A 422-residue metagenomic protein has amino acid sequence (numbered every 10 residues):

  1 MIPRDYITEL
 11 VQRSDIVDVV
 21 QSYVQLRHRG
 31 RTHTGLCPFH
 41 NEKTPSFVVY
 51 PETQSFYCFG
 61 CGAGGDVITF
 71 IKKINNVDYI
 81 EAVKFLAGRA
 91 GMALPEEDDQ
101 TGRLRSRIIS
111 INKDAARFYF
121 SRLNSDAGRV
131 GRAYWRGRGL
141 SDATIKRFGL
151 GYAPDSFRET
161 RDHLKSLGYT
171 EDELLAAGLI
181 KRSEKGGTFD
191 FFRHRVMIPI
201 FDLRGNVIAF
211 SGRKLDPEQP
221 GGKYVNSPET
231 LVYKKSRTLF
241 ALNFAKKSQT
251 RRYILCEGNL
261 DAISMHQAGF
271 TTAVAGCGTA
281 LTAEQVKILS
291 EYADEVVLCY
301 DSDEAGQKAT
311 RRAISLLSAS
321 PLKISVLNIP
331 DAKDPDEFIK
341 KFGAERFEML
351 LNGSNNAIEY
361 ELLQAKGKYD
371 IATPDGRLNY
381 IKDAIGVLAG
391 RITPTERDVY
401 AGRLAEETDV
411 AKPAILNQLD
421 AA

Functional and structural regions predicted by a protein language model:
M1-D99, D155, F342, E406: N-terminal structured subdomain of primase-like DNA metabolism proteins
I2, S14, R29, T101-R107 (+4 more regions): Phosphate-handling DNA/RNA-contact segment within nucleic-acid enzymes
R4, D202-L203, A245-Y253, T282-V296 (+1 more regions): A charged alpha-helical hairpin associated with nucleic-acid processing machineries
L10-R13, T101-I109, S125-R129, L150-F157 (+4 more regions): Conserved phosphate/pyrophosphate-binding and hydrolysis machinery centered on Walker-type P-loop NTPases, extending
T32-G35, F85-A90, E97-R103, I145-R158 (+3 more regions): Short linear loop/turn motifs
C37, C58, I71, W135 (+8 more regions): Terminal peptide-recognition signature
D78-A133: Conserved active-site segments centered on acidic
